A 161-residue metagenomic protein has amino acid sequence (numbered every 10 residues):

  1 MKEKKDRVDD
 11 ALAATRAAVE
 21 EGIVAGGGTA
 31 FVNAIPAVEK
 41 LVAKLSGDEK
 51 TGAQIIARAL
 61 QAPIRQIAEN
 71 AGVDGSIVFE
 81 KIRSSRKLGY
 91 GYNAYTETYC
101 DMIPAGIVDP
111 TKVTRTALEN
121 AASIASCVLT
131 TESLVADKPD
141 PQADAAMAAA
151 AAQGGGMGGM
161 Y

Functional and structural regions predicted by a protein language model:
M1-Y161: Extended, low-charge hydrophobic alpha-helical regions
